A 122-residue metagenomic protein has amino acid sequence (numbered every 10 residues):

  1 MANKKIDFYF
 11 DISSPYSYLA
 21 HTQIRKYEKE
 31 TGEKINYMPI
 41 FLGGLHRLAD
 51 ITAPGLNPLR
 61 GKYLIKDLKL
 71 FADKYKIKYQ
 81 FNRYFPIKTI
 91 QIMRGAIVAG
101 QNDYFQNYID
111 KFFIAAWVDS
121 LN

Functional and structural regions predicted by a protein language model:
A2-D7: Extreme N-terminal starter segment of soluble prokaryotic enzymes
I12, Y18-D119: Structural alpha/beta surface segment adjacent to cysteine/selenocysteine redox centers across thiol/disulfide enzymes
